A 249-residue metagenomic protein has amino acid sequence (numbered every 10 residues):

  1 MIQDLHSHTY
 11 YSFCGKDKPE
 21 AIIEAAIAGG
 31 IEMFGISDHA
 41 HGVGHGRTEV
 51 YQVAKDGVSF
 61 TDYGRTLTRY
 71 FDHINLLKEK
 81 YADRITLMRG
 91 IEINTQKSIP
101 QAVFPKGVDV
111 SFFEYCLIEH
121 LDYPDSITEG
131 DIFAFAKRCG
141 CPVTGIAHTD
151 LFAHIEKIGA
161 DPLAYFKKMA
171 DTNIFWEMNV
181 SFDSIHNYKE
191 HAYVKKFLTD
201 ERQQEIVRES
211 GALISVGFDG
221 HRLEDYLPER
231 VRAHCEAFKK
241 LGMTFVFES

Functional and structural regions predicted by a protein language model:
M1-G15, T86-M88, D109-F112: Mobile, glycine- and charge-enriched loop segments and immediately flanking short secondary-structure elements within
M1-L5, T9, P19-E20, K137-V143 (+1 more regions): Charged catalytic cores and adjacent phosphate/nucleic-acid-binding surfaces used for phosphate/nucleic-acid chemistry
I2-L5, F13-E24, A28, D56-F60: N-terminal pre-domain/capping segments
D4, I36, G90, I146 (+1 more regions): Generic enzyme active-site microenvironment
T9-Y10, F34-S37: Ser/Thr-glycine-rich phosphate-binding loops at phosphate-binding pockets of nucleotides, nucleotide cofactors
V43-G44, K97, H186, E224: Generic structural signal for helix capping and beta-alpha/helix-loop junctions
G44-M178: Extended substrate/RNA-proximal surfaces in nucleic-acid metabolism proteins
